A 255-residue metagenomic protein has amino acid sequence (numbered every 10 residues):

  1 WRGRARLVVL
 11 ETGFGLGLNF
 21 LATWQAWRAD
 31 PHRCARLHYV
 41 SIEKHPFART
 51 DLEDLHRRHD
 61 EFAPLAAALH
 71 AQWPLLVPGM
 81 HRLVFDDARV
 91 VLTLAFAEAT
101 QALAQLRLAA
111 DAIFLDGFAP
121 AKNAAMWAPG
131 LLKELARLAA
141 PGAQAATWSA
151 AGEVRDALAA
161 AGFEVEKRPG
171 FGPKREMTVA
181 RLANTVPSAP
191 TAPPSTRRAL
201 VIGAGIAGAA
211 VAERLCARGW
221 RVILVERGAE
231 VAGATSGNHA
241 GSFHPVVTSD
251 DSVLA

Functional and structural regions predicted by a protein language model:
A5-A71: SAM cofactor-binding core of SAM-dependent methyltransferases, primarily the Rossmann-like beta-alpha-beta module
D54-A104: S-adenosyl-L-methionine
A104-A112: A short acidic, Gly/Pro-enriched loop at the edge of an enzyme's catalytic core that lines a small-molecule cofactor
A128-P141: A short glycine-rich, Lys/Arg-flanked "PGG" loop and its adjoining helix->strand segment in the class I
A151-P194: Class I S-adenosyl-L-methionine
R197-I223: N-terminal Rossmann-like FAD-binding beta1-loop-alpha1 element of flavoenzymes
A217-S236: Glycine-rich FAD pyrophosphate-binding loop
A232-A255: Glycine-rich active-site loop/strand segments that organize a redox cofactor
